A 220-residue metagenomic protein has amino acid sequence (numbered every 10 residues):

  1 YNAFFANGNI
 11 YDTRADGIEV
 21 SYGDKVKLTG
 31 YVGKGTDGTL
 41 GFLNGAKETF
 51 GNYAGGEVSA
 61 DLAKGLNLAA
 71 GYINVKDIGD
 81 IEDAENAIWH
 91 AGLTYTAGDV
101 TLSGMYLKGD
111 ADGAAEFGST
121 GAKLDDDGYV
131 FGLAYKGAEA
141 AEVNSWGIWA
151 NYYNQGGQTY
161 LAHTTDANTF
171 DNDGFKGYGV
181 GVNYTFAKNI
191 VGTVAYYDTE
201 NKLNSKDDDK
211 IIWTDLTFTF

Functional and structural regions predicted by a protein language model:
Y1-F42, F50-A69, Y129-A162: Outer membrane beta-barrel
G8-N9, K47, D171-N172: Short Gly/Pro-enriched turn/cap motifs at secondary-structure boundaries
F42-E48, E116-G121: Short, flexible/disordered intra-domain loops and linkers
E48-T49, A84: Low-complexity, polar/charged sequence tracts that form flexible coils or short amphipathic helices and often embed
D61-L68, Y72-F220: Outer-membrane beta-barrel pore domains
